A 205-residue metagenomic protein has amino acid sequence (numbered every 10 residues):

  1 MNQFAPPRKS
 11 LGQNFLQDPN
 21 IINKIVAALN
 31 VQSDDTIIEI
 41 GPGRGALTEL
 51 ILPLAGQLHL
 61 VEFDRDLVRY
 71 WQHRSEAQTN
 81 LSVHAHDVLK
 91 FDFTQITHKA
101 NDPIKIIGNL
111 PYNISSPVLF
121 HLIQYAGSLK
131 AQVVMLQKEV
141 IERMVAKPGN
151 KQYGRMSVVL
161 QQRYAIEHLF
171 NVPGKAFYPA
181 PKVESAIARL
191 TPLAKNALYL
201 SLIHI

Functional and structural regions predicted by a protein language model:
M1-L202: Catalytic cores of RNA-modifying enzymes
